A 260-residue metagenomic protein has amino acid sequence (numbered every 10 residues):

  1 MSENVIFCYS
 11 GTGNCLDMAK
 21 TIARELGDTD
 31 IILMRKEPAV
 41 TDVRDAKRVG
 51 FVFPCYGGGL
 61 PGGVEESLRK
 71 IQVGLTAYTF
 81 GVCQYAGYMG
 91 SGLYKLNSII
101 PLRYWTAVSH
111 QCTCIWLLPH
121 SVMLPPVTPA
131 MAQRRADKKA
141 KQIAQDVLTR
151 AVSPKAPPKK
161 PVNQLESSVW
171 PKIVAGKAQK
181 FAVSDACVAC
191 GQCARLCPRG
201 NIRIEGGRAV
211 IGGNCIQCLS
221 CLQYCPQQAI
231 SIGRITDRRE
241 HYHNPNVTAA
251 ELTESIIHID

Functional and structural regions predicted by a protein language model:
S2-V5, G13-M18, R24-R35, V43-F53 (+4 more regions): FMN-binding flavodoxin-like domain, especially the glycine-rich phosphate-binding loop
N4-C8, V183: Local sequence-structure signature of Cys/Sec-based thiol-disulfide redox active-site neighborhoods
S10-G13, G87, V188, I216: A generic structural signal for alpha-helix starts
P38: Membrane/wall-proximal cationic-aromatic binding patches
K160-P198: A mid-sequence, solvent-exposed acidic-amphipathic segment
A182-V183, V188-I216, S220-D237: Iron-sulfur cluster-binding cysteine motifs and their immediate structural context in ferredoxin-like electron-transfer
